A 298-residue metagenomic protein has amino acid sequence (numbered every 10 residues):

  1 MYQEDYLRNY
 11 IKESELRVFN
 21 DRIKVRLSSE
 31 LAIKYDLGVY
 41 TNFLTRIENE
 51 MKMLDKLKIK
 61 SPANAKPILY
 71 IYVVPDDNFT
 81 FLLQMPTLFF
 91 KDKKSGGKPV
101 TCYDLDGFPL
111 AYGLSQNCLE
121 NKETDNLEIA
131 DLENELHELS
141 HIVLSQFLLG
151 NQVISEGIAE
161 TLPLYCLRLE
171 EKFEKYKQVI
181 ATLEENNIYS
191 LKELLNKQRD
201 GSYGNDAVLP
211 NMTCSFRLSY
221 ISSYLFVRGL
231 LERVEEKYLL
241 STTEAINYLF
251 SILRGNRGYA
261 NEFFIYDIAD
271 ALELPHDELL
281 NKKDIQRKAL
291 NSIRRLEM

Functional and structural regions predicted by a protein language model:
M1-D21, N291-M298: N-terminal low-structure segments adjacent to metalloprotease catalytic domains across cellular compartments
Q3, E193-M298: Pan-zinc metallopeptidase signature
K12-R46: Fold-level signature of zinc-dependent metallopeptidase catalytic domains
D36, Y40-I47, T124, E128-L136 (+3 more regions): Solvent-exposed, acidic/flexible segments
D36-N121, D125-I129: Auxiliary, metal-adjacent structural segments of Zn-dependent hydrolase domains
K52-I59, H141-S145, P163-E171, L231-E236 (+2 more regions): Sec-exported extracytoplasmic/periplasmic mature domains
L54-Y72, S145, G150-S155, E174-K177 (+1 more regions): Surface-exposed patches in mature extracellular/periplasmic domains of secreted proteins
Y103-A181: Zinc-dependent metallopeptidase catalytic helix centered on the HExxH motif and its immediate flanking segment
